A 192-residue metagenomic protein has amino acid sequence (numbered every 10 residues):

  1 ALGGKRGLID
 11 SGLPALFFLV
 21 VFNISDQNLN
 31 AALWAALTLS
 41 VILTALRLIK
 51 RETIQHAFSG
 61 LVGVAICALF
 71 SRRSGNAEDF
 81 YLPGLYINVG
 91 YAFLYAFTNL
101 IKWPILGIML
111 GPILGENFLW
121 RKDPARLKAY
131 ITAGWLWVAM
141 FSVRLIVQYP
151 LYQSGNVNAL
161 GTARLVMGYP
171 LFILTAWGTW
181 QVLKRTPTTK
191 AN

Functional and structural regions predicted by a protein language model:
D10-S25, V41, C67-L69, Y86 (+1 more regions): Membrane-embedded alpha-helical segments in integral membrane proteins
V21-T38, A57: Structural signature of hydrophobic alpha-helical transmembrane segments
D26, I49-T53, R73-Y81, N158: Membrane-interface helix caps and helix-loop-helix hairpins in membrane proteins
S40-R51: C-terminal ends of transmembrane helices
I54-A65, Y81-N88: Cytoplasmic-side transmembrane-helix entry/capping segments in multi-pass membrane proteins
G60-R72, G90-Y95: Small-residue-rich segments of transmembrane alpha-helices in multi-pass membrane proteins, especially helix faces
E78-K128: Membrane-proximal helix-loop-helix units in multi-pass membrane proteins
L114-N192: C-terminal membrane-adjacent module
